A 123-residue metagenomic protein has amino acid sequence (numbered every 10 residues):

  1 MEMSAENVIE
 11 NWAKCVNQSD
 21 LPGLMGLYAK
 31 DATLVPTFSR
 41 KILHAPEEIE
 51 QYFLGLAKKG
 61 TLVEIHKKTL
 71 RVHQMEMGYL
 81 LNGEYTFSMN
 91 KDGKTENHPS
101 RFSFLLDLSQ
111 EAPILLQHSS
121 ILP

Functional and structural regions predicted by a protein language model:
S4-D20, T33-P123: A beta-strand edge to alpha-helix "cap/lid" segment located at domain peripheries
Y28: Active-site-proximal loop/hinge segments that shape catalytic or ion-binding/gating pockets
